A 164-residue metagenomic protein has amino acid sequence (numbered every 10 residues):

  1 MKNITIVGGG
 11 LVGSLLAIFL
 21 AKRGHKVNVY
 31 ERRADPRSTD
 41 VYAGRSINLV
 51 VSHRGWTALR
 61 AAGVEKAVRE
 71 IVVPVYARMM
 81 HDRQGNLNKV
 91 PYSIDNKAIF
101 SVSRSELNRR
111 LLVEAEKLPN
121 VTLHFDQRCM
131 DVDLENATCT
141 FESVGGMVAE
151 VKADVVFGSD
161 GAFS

Functional and structural regions predicted by a protein language model:
M1-N3, D126: Phosphate-coordination loops involved in phosphoryl transfer and adenosine-cofactor binding
I4-T5, G9-A77, D95, I99-V102: Glycine-rich FAD cofactor-binding loop and adjacent beta-loop-alpha segment at the N-terminus of flavoprotein
S52-S164: Conserved N-terminal helical subregion
